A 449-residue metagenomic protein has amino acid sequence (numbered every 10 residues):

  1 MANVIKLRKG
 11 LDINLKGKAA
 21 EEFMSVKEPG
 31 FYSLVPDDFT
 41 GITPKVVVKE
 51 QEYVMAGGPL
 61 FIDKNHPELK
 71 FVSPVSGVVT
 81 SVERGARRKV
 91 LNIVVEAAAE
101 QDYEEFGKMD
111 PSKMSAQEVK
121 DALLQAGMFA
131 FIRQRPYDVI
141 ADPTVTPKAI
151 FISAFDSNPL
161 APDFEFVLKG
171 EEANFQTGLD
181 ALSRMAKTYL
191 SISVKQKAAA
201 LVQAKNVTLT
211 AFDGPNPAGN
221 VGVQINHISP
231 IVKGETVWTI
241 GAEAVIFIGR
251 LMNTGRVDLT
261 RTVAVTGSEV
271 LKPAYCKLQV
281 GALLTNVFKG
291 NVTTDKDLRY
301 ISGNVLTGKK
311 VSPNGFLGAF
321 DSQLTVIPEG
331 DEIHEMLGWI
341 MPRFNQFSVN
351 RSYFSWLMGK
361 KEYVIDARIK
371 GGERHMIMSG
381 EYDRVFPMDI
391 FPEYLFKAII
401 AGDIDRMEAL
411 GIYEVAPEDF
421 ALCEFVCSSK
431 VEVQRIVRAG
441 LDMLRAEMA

Functional and structural regions predicted by a protein language model:
M1-V47, I62, F212: N-terminal, Lys/Arg-enriched amphipathic/low-complexity engagement segments that precede the first folded domain
I42, S73, K89: Exposed loop/turn and edge beta-strand positions of beta-sandwich/beta-sheet ligand-binding modules
I42, V48, N65-E68, K272: Short, solvent-exposed loop/turn positions at domain surfaces that link secondary-structure elements or cap domain
V48-I62, S81: Short, well-structured beta-strand-loop connectors
E68-S76: Short coil-to-beta-strand transition motifs
L69, E83-A449: Buried, small/hydrophobic-residue-enriched core segments of structured protein domains
